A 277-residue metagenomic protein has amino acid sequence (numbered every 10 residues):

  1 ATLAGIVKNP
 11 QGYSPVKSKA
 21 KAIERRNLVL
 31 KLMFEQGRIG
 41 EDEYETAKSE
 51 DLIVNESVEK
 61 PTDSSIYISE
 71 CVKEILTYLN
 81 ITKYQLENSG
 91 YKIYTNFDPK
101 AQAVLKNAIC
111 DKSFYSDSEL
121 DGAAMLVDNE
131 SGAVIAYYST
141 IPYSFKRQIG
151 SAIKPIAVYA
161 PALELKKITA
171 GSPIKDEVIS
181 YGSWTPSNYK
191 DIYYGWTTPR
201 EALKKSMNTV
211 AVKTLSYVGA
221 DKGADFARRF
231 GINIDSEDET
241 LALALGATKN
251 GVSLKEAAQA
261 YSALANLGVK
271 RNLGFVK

Functional and structural regions predicted by a protein language model:
A1-N96, A103, R228, A242-G246 (+1 more regions): Non-catalytic, structured segments within soluble enzyme domains
V7, D51-V54, A136-Y138, N233-K277: Active-site-proximal helix/loop microenvironment of the serine DD-peptidase/beta-lactamase transpeptidase fold
N9-P15, L86-Y91, T140-S144, T185-P186 (+3 more regions): Flexible glycine/proline-enriched surface loops and loop-helix/loop-strand junctions
M33, L105, G132, Q148-I174 (+2 more regions): Active-site SXXK
K60-D63, I168-G223, T240, K270: Conserved catalytic neighborhood of penicillin-recognizing serine enzymes
I75, G122-S151, I156, A160 (+1 more regions): Active-site beta-strand/loop architecture of penicillin-binding DD-peptidases
K83-Y84, I93-D128, R200-L203, L215-Y217: Beta-lactamase-like hydrolase cores
V218-D235: Short, charged, amphipathic alpha-helices and their helix-cap/turn boundaries
